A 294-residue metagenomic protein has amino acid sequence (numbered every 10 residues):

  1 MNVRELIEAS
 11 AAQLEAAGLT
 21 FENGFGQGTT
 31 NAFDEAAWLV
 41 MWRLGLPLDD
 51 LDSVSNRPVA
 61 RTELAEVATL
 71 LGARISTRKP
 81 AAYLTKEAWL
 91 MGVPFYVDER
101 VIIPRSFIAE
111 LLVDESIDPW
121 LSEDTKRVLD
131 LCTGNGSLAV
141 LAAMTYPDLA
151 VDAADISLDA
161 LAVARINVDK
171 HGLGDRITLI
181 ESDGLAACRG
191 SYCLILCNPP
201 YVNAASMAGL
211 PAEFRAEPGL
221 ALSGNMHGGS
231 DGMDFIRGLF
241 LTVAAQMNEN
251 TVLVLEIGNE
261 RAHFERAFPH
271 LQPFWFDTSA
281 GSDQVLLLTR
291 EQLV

Functional and structural regions predicted by a protein language model:
M1-L90: N-terminal auxiliary segments of SAM/dcSAM-dependent transferases
I7, A36, V67-A68, A139 (+3 more regions): A general structural signal for well-ordered alpha-helical segments in protein cores
A11, E15, L44, V140-L141 (+3 more regions): Short amphipathic alpha-helical interface segments enriched in basic and hydrophobic/aromatic residues, used as
A17-G24, E115-E123, G172, M247: Alpha-helix termini
A32, V101, G232: Short, conserved glycine- and acidic-residue-centered signature motifs in active-site or ligand-binding loops
V54-R61, A65-D148, I156-V163, E181 (+1 more regions): SAM-dependent Rossmann-like transferase core, predominantly class I methyltransferases with a strong bias toward
L111-V113, I117, D148-A150, A154-V294: S-adenosylmethionine
